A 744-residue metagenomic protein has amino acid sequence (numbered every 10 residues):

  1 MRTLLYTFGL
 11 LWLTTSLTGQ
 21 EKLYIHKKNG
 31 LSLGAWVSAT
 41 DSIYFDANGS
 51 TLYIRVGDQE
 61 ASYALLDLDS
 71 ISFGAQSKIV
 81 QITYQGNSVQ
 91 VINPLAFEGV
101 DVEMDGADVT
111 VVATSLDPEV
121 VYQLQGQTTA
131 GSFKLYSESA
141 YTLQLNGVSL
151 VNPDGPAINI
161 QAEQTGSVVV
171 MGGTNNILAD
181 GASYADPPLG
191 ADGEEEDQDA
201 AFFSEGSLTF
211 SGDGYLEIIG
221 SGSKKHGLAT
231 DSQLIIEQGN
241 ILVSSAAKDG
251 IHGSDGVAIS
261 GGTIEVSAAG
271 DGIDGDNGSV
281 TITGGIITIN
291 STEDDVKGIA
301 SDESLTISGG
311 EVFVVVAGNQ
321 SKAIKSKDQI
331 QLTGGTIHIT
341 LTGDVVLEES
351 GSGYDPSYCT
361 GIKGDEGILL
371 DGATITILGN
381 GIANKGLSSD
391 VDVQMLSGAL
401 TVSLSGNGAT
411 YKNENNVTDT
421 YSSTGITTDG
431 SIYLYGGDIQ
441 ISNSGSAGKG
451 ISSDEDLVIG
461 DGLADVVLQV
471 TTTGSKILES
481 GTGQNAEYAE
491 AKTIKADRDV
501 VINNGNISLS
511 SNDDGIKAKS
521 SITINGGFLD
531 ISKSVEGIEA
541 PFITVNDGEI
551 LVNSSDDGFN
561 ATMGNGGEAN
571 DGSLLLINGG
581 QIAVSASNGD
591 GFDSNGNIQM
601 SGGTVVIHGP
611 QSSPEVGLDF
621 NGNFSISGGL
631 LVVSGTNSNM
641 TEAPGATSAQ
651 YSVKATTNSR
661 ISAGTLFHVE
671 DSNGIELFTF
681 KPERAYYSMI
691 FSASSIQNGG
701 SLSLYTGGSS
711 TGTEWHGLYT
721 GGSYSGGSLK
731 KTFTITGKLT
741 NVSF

Functional and structural regions predicted by a protein language model:
M1-K22: Bacterial Sec-dependent N-terminal signal peptides
R2-L4, D41, Q59, V80 (+1 more regions): A general marker of short, structured functional hotspots
L10-W12, S16, G49, D67 (+1 more regions): Generic alpha-helical secondary structure signal
L17-K22, F45-S50, R660-T665, I696-N698: A short, compositionally biased
Q20-S77: Compositionally biased alpha-helical segments
Q76-F744: A composition-driven surface/loop motif
